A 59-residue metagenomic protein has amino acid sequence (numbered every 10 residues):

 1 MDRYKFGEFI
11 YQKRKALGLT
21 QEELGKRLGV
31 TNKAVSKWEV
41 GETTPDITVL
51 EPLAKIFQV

Functional and structural regions predicted by a protein language model:
M1-A16: A short, Lys/Arg-rich alpha-helix, primarily the initiator
F9, T20, D46-V49: Residues that mark the N-terminal boundary/hinge immediately upstream of a DNA-recognition element
G18-K37, P52: Short alpha-helical DNA-recognition segment
V40: Short, conserved catalytic or interaction motifs in soluble domains
T48-V59: DNA major-groove recognition helix of helix-turn-helix/homeodomain DNA-binding modules
